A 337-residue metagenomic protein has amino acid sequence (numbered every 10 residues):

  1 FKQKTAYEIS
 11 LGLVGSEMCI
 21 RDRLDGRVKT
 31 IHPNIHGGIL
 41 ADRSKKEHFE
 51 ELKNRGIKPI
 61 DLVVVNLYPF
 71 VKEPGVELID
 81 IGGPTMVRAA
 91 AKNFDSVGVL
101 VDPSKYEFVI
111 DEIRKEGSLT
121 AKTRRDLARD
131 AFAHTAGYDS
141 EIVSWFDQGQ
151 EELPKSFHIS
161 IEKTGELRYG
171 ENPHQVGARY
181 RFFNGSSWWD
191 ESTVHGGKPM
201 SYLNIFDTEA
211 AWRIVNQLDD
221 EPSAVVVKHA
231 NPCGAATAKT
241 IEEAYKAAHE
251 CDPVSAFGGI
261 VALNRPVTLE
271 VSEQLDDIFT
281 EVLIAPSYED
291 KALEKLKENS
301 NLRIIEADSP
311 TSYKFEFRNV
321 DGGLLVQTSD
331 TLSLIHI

Functional and structural regions predicted by a protein language model:
T5-C19, I337: Short, small-residue-biased leader/transition segments that mark boundaries at the very start of proteins
S16-I20, Y68, K92-D95, D102-Y106 (+6 more regions): Short, ordered loop/turn segments at secondary-structure junctions
S16-Y68: Glycine-rich nucleotide/cofactor/substrate-binding loop typically near the N-terminus or early in the first domain
G26, D61-V65, D139-S140, F146-I335: ATP-dependent carboxylate/acyl-activation modules
H36-G37, K72-L78, N93-L100, E112-D130 (+4 more regions): Flexible, glycine/proline-enriched loop segments at strand-loop-helix junctions that form or flank small-ligand binding
K58, L62-E77, I81-L119, W188 (+1 more regions): A short, charged helix-loop
S104, F108-F157, I278: Non-catalytic interaction/clamp surfaces of large macromolecular machines
